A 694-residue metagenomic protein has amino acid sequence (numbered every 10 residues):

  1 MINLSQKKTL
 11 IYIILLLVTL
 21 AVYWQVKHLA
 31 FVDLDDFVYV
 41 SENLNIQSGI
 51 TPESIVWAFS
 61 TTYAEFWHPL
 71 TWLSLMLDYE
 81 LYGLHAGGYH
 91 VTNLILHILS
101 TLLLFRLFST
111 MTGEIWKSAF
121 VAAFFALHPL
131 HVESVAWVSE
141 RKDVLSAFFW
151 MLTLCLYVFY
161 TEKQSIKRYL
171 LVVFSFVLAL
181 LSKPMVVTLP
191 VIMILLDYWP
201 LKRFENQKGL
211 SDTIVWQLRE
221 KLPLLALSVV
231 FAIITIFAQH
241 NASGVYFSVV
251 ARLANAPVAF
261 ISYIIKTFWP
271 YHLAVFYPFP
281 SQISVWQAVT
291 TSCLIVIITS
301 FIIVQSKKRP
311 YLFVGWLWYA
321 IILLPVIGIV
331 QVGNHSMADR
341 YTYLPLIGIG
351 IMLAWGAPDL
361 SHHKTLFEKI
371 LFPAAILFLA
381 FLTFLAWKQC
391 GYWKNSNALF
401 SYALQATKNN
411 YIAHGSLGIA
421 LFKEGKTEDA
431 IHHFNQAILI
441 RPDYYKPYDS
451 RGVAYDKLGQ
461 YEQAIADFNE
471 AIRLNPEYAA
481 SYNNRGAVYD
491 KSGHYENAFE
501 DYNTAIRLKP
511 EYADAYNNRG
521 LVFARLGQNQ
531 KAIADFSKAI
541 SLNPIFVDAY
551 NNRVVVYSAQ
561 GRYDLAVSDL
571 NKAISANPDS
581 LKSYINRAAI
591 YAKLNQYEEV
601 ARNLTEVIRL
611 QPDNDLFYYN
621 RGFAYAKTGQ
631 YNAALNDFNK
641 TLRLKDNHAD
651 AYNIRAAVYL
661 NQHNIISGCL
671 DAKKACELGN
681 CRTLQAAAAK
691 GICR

Functional and structural regions predicted by a protein language model:
M1-K457, A480, N484: Polytopic membrane enzymes that build or remodel cell-surface glycoconjugates and lipids
Y402-Q405, N409, D443, E477 (+6 more regions): Short coil loop/turn residues that delineate tetratricopeptide repeat
I412-K423, N435, K446-K457, N469 (+6 more regions): Conserved alpha-helical positions within TPR/SEL1-like repeat arrays
N661-R694: Terminal, low-structured helical/coil segments at or just beyond the last alpha-helical repeat
